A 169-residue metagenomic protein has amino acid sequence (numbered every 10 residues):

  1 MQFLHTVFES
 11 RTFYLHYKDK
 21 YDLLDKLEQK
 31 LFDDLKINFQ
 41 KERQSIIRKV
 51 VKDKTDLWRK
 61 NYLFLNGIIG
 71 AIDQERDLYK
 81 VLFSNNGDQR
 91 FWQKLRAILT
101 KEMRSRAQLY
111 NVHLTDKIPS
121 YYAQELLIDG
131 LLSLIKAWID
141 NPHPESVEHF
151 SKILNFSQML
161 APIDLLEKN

Functional and structural regions predicted by a protein language model:
M1-K26: Helix-turn-helix
F3, I98, T115, I128 (+2 more regions): Cytosolic nucleotide-binding catalytic cores of signal-transduction proteins
D22-S45, L63, G67: Alpha-helical structural segments
D34, N38, E42, I46 (+3 more regions): A short secondary-structure junction motif
K41-Q74: Hydrophobic alpha-helical connector segments
N66-Q93: Amphipathic alpha-helical segments used for helix-helix packing
N86-N111, Y121-D129: Amphipathic alpha-helical packing segments from all-alpha helical-bundle domains
Q108, D129, S133, A137-N169: C-terminal peripheral helix-coil segments that are non-catalytic and often amphipathic
